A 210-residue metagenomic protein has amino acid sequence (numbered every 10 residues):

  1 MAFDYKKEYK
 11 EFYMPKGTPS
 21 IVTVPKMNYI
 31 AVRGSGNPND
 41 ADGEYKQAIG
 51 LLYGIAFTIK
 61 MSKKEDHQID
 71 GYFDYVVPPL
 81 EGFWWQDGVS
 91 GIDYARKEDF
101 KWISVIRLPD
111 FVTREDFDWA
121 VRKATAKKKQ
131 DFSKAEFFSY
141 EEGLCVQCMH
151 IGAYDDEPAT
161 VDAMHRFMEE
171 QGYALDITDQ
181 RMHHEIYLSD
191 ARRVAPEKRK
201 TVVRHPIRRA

Functional and structural regions predicted by a protein language model:
M1-A210: A solvent-exposed interaction/effector surface
